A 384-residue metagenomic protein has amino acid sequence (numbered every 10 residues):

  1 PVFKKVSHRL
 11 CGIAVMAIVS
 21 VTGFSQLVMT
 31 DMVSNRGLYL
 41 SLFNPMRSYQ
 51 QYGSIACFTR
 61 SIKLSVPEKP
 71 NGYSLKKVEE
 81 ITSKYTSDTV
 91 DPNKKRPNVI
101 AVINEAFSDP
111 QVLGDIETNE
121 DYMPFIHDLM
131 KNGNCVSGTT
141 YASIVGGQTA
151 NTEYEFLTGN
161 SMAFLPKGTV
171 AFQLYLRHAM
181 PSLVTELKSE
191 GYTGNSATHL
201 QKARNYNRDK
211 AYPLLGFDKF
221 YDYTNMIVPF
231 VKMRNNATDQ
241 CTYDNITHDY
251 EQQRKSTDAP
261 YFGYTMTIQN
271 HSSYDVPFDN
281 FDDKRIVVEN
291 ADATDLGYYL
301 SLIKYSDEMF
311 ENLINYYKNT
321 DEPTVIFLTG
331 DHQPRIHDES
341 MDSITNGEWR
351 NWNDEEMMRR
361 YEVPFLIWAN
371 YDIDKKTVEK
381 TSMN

Functional and structural regions predicted by a protein language model:
P1-P97, E117-G138, F172-R177, P181 (+2 more regions): N-terminal secretory/membrane-targeting segments
S83-N93, A101-N104, D109-N384: Solvent-exposed soluble domains appended to multi-pass membrane proteins
